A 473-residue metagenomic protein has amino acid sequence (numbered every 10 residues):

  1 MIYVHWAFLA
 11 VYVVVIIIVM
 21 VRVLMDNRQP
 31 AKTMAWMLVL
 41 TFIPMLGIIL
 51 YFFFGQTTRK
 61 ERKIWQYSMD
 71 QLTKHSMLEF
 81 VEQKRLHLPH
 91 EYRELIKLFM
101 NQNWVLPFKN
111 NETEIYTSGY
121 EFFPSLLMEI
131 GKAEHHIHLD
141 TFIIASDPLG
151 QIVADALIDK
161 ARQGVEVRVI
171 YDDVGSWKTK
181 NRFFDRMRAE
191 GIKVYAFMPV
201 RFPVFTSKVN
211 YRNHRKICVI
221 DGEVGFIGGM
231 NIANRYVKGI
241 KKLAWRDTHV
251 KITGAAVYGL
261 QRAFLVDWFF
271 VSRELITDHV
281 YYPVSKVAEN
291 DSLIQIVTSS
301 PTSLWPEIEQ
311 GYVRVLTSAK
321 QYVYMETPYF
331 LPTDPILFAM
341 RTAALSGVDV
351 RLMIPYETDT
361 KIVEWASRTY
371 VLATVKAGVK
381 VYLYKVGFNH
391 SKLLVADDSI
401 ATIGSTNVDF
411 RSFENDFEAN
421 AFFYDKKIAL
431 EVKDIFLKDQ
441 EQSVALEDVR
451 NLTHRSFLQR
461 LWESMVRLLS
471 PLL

Functional and structural regions predicted by a protein language model:
M1-Q310, R314, S318, T358 (+6 more regions): N-terminal localization/anchoring segments of enzymes in phospholipid and broader phosphate metabolism
V315, A319-Q321, Y329-R351, P355-Y356 (+1 more regions): Helical hairpin unit composed of two closely spaced alpha helices linked by a short loop
M325-T327, Y384, I403-G404: Thr-Gly-centered strand-to-loop micro-motif
F338, E364-R368: Short glycine/threonine-rich loop-to-helix capping motif typified by GTGT followed within a few residues by an Asp-Pro
K380: Surface segments flanking catalytic/ligand-binding clefts of nucleic-acid enzymes
K392: Catalytic-core elements of nucleic-acid end-processing and repair enzymes
